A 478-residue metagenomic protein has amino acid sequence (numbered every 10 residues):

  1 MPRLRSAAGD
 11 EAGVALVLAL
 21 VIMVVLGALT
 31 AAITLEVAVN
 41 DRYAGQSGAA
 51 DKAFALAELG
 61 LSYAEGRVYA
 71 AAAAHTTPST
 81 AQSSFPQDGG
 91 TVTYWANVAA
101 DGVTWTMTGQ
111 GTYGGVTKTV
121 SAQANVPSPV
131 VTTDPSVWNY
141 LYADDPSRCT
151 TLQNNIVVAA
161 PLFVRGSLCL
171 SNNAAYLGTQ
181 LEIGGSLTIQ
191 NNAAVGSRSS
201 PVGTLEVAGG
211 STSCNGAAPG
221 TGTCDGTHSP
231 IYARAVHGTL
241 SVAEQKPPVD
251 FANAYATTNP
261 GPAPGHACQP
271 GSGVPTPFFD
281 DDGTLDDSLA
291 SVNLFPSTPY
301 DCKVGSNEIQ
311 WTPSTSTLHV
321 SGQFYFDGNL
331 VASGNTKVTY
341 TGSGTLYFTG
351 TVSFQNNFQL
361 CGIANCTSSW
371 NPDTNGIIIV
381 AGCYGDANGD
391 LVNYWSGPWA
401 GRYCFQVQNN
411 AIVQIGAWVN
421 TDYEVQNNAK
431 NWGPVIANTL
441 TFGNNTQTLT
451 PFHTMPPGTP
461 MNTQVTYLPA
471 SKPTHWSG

Functional and structural regions predicted by a protein language model:
P2-C169, N462-G478: Beta-strand/loop motifs with alternating small/hydrophobic and polar/acidic residues, enriched in the first structured
P129-Q426, K430, I436-G478: Primarily marks folded extracellular/lumenal domains of secretory and cell-surface proteins
